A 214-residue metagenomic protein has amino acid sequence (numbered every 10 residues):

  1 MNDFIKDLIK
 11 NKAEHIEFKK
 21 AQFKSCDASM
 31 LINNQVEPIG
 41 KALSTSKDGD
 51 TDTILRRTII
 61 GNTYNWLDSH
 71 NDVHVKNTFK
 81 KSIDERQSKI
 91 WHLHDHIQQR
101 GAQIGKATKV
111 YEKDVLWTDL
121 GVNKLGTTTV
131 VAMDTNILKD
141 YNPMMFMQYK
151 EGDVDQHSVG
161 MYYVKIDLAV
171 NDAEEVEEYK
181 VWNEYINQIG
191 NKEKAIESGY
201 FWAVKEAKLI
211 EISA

Functional and structural regions predicted by a protein language model:
M1-A214: Signature of dsDNA virion morphogenesis modules
